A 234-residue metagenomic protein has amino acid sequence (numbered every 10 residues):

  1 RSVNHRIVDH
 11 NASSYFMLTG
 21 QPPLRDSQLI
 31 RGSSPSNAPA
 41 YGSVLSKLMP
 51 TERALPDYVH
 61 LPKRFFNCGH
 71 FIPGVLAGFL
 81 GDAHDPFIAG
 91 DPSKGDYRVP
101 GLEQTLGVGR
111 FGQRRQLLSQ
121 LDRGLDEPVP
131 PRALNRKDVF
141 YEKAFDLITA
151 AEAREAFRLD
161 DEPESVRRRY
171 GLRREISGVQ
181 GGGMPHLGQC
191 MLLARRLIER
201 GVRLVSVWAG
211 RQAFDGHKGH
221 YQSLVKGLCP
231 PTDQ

Functional and structural regions predicted by a protein language model:
R1-Q234: Ligand-binding pockets and gating/stacking loops
